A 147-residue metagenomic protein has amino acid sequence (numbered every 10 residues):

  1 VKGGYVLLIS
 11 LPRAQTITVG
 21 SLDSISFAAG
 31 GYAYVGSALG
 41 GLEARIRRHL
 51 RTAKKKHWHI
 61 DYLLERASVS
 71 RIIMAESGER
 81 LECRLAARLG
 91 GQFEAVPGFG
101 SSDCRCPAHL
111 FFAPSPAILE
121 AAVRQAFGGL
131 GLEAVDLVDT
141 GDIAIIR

Functional and structural regions predicted by a protein language model:
V1-R51, R71-R80, I118-R147: GIY-YIG nuclease catalytic motif and its immediate N-terminal context
G40-G128: Aromatic/basic micro-patches that form nucleic-acid/chromatin recognition or nuclease catalytic surfaces
